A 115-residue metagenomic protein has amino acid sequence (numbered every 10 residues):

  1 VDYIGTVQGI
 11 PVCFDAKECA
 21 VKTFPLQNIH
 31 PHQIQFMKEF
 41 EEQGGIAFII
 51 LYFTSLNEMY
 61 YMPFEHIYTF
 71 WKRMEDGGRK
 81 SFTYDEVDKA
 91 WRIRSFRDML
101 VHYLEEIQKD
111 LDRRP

Functional and structural regions predicted by a protein language model:
V1, Y60-P115: Non-catalytic C-terminal interaction segments of nucleic acid-processing enzymes
V1-Y3, I49: Residue-level detector of beta-strand structural context in well-folded domains
Y3-V21: Conserved catalytic cores of phosphodiester-cleaving nucleases, focusing on short active-site segments
C13, K22-P25, E58-M59: Short acidic/glycine-rich loop or secondary-structure boundary segments that cap or lie
D15-K17, F48-I50, L111-P115: Charged, low-complexity, helix/coiled-coil-prone segments
K17-Q43: Mg2+/Mn2+-dependent nuclease catalytic core
K38-Y68: Nucleic-acid nuclease catalytic cores
